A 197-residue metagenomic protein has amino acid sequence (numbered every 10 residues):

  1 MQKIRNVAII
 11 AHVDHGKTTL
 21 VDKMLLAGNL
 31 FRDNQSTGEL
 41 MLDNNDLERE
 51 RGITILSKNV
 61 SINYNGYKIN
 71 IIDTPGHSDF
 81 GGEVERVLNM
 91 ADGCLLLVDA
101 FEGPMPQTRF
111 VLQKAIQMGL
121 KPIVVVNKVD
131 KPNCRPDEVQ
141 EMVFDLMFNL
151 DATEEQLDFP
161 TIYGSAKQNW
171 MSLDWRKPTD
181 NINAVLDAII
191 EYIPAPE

Functional and structural regions predicted by a protein language model:
M1-P104, V111, E138, M142: P-loop NTPase switch module centered on the Walker A-proximal segment
Q2-V13, A100-E197: P-loop NTPase catalytic nucleotide-binding module
